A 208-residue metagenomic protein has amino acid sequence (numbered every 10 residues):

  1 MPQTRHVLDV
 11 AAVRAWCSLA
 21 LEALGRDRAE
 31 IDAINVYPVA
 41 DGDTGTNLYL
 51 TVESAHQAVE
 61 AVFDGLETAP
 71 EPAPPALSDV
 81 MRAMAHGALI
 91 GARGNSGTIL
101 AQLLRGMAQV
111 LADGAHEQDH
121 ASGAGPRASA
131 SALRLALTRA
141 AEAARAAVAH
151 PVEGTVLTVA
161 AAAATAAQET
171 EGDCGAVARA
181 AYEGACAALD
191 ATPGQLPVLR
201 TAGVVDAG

Functional and structural regions predicted by a protein language model:
M1-A207: N-terminal loops that bind phosphate or other acidic moieties and the adjacent beta-alpha structural core
